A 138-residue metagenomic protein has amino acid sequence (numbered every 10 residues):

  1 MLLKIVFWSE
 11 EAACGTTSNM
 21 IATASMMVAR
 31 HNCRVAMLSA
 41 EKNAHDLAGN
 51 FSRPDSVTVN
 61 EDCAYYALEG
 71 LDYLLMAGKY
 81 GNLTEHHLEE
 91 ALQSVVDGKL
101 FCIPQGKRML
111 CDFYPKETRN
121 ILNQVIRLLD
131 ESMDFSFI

Functional and structural regions predicted by a protein language model:
L2-N50, L129: Walker A/P-loop phosphate-binding motif and the immediately C-terminal alpha-helix
E11, A40-L128: P-loop/Walker-type NTP enzyme "switch/lid" segment
S132-I138: Glycine-rich phosphate-binding loop used to anchor ATP phosphates in small-molecule kinases, encompassing both
